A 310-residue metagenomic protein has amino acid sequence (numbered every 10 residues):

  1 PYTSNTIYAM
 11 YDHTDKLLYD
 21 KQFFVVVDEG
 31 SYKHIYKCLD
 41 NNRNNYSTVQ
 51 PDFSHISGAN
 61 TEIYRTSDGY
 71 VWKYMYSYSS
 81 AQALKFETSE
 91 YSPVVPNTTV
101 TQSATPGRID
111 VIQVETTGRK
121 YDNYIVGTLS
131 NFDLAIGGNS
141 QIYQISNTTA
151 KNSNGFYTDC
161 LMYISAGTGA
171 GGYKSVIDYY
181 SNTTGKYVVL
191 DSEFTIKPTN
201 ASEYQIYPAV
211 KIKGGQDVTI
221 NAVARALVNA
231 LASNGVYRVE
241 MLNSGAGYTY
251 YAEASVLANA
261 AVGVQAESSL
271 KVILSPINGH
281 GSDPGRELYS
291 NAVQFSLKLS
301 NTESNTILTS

Functional and structural regions predicted by a protein language model:
P1-R108, G263, E267-K271: Tryptophan-rich substrate-binding surfaces of secreted polymer-degrading and adhesive proteins
R65-Y173, D178, T183-S310: Conserved, function-critical positions that sit in or immediately flank catalytic and ligand-binding motifs
